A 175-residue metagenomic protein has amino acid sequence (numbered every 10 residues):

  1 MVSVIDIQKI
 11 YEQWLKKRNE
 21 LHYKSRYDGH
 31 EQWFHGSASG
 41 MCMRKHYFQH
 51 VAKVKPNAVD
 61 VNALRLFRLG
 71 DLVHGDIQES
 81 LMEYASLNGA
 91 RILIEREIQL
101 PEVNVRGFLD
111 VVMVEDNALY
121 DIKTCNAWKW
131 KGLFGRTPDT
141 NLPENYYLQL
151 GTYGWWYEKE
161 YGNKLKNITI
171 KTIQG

Functional and structural regions predicted by a protein language model:
M1-L119, N126-T137, P143-E144: Metal-dependent nuclease catalytic cores that hydrolyze phosphodiester bonds in DNA/RNA, characterized by
G75-E83, P138-T172: Metal-dependent nuclease catalytic cores in nucleic-acid-processing enzymes, especially RNase H-like/related
K123-T124, T169-G175: Short, structured patches in soluble enzyme cores that scaffold and shape functional sites
